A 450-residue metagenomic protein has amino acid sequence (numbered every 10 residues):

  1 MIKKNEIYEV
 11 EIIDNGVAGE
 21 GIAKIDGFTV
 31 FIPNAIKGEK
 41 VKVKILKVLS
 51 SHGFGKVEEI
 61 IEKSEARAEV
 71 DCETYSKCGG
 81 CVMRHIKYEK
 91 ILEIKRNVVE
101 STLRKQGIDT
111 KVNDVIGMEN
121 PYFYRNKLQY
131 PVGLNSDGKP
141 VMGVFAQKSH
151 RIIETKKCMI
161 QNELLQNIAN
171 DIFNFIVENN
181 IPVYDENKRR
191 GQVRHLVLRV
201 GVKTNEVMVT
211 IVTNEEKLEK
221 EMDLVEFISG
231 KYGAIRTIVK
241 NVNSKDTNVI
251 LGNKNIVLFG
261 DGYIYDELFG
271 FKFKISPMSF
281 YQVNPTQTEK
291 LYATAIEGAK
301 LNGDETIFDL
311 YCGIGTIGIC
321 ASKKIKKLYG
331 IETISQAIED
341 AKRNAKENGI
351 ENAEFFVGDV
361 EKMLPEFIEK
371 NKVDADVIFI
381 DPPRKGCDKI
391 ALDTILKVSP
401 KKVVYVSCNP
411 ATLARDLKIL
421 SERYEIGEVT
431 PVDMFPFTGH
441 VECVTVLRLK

Functional and structural regions predicted by a protein language model:
M1-V70, T74, K362: Terminal RNA-binding accessory module
I2-E9, V17, E216-K450: Rossmann-like S-adenosyl-L-methionine
K4-E6, N15-G19, L49-S51, Y122 (+3 more regions): Short flexible coil/turn linkers enriched for glycine and charged/polar residues that connect secondary-structure
G21-D26, G143-A146, T210-V212, A341: Short, acidic/hydrophobic/Gly-rich beta-strand patch recurrent on exposed beta strands that often constitutes part
K44-V48, P131-N135, R199-K203, R448-K450: Short beta-strand micro-motifs enriched in acidic
H52, T204-M208, G439-V441: Conserved loop-to-beta-strand segment in the C-terminal subdomain of adenylate-forming
E58-V70, G79-V183, K203, L218: Extended interfacial segments that mediate partner engagement and assembly in macromolecular machines
L196: Flexible loop/N-cap segments at domain edges
